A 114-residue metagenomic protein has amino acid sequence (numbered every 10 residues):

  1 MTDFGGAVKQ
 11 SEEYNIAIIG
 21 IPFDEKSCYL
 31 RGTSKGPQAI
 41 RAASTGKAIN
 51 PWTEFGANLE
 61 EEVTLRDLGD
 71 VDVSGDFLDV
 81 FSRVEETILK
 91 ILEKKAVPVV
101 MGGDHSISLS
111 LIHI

Functional and structural regions predicted by a protein language model:
M1-L78: N-terminal glycine-rich anion-binding loop in soluble enzyme alpha/beta folds
I16, V97-P98: Residue-level preference for the first positions of well-ordered beta-strands
L78-L89: Helix-loop module immediately N-terminal to the HCX5R catalytic loop in PTP-like cysteine phosphatase domains
I91-A96: Glycine-rich phosphate-binding loop signature in dinucleotide/nucleotide-binding domains
G102-D104: Glycine-rich beta-strand-to-loop/alpha-helix junction loops that act as flexible
S108-L109: Short, well-ordered alpha-helical microsegments
I112-I114: Conserved small/polar residues in nucleotide/adenosyl-binding loops
